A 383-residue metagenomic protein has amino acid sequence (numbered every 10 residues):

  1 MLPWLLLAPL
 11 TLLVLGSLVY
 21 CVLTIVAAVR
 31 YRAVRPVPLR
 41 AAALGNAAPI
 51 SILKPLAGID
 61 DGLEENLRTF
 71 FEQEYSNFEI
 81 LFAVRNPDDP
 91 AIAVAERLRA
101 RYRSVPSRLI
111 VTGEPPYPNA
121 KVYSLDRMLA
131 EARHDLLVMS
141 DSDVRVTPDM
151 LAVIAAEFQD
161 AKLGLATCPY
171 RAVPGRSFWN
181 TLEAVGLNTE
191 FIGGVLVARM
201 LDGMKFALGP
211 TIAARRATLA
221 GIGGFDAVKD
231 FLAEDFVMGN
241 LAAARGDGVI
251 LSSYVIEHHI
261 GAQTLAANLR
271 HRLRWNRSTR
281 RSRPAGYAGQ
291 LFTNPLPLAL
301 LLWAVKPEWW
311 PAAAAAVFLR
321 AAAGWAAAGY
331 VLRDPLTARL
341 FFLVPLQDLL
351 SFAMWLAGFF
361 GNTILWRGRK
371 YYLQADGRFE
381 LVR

Functional and structural regions predicted by a protein language model:
M1-L44, A184: N-terminal membrane-anchoring/stem segments of glycan-assembly enzymes
L15, V19, V26-R30, Q290-W366: Membrane-embedded multi-pass helical conduit in multi-pass membrane proteins, especially envelope-biosynthetic
A48-S51, E79, V237: Cell-envelope/extracellular polymer assembly enzymes that use nucleotide-activated donors
L67-P116: Acidic donor-binding segment of Leloir-type glycosyltransferases
P90, S140-E157: Acidic donor-binding/catalytic loop of UDP-sugar-dependent glycosyltransferases, especially processive GT2
L125, L137: Short aromatic/hydrophobic "clamp" motif used to bind/position activated sugar donors
R133-D135, L208-I222: Conserved nucleotide-sugar donor-binding and metal-coordinating catalytic region shared by glycosyltransferases
F158-F191, A217-A220, F225-Y287, D376: Catalytic donor/gating beta->alpha subdomain of glycosyltransferases that bind UDP-sugars
